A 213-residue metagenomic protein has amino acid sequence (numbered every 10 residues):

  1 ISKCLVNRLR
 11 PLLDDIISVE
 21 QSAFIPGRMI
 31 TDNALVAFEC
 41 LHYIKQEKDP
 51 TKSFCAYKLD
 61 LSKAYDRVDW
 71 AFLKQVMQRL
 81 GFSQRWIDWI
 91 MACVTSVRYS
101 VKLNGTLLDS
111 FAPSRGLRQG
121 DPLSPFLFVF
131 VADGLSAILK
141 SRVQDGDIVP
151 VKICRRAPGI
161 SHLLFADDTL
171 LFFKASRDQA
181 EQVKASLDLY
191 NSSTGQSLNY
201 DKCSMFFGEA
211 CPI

Functional and structural regions predicted by a protein language model:
I1-I213: Nucleotidyl polymerases of mobile genetic elements and RNA viruses
